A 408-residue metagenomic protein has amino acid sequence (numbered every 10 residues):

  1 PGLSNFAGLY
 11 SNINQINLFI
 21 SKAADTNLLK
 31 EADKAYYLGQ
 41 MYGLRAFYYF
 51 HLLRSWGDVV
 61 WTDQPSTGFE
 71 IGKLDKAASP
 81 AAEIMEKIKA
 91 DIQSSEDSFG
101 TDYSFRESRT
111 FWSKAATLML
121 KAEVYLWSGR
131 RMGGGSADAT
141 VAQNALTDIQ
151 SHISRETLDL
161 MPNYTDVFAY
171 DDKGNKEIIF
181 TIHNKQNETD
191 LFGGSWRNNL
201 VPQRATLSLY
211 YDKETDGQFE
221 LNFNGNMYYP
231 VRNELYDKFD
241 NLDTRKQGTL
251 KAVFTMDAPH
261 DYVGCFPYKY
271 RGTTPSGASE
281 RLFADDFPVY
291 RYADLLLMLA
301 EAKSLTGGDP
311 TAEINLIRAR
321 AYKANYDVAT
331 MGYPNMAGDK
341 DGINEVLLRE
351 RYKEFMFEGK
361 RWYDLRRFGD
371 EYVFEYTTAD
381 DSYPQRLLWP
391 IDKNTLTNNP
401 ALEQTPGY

Functional and structural regions predicted by a protein language model:
P1, V59, M85, I92-E96 (+2 more regions): An aromatic- and glycine-enriched ligand-binding surface/loop that stacks and positions planar moieties
P1-W56, D75, S79-E86, I92-E107 (+3 more regions): Conserved, well-structured interaction surfaces
L9-N12, E83, K87-K89, D97 (+5 more regions): Long, intrinsically disordered, low-complexity segments
A32-G39, S104-T117, V167, Y333-A337: A glycine-rich, coil/turn loop motif that links secondary-structure elements
N226-Y292: Flexible, polar/acidic helix-loop-strand segments at domain edges
L296, D309-A324: Active/binding-pocket-proximal capping segment
